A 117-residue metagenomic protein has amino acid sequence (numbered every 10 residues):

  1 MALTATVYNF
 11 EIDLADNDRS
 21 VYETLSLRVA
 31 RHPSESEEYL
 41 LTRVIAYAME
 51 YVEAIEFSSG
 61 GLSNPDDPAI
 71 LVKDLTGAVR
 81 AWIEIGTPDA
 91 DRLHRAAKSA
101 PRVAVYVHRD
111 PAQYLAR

Functional and structural regions predicted by a protein language model:
A2-H32, A104-R117: Helix-rich interaction surfaces within compact, conserved domain-sized segments that mediate assembly or partner
D16-G61: Acidic-basic catalytic patches of nuclease active cores, encompassing PD-(D/E)XK and other metal-cofactor nuclease
L40, P65, P88-D91: Short, well-structured alpha-helical interface segments that form or flank functional binding sites
E53, D66-P68, V79, S99-P101: A generic structural signal for short beta-strands and their flanking turns/coil linkers
I55-L75: Long amphipathic N-terminal alpha/beta scaffold segment
I70-V72, G77-R92: Conserved catalytic cores of phosphodiester-cleaving nucleases, focusing on short active-site segments
E84-R117: Catalytic cores of nucleic-acid endonucleases
